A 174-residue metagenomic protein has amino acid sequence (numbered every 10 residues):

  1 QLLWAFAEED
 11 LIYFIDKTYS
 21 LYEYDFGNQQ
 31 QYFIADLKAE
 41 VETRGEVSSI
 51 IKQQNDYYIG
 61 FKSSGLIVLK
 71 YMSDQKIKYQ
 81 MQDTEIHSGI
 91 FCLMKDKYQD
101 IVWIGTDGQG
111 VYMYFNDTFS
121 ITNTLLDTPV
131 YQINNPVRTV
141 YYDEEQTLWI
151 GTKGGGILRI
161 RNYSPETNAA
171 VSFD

Functional and structural regions predicted by a protein language model:
Q1-D174: Carboxylate-rich, polar loop motifs that coordinate divalent cations or form catalytic acidic clusters
